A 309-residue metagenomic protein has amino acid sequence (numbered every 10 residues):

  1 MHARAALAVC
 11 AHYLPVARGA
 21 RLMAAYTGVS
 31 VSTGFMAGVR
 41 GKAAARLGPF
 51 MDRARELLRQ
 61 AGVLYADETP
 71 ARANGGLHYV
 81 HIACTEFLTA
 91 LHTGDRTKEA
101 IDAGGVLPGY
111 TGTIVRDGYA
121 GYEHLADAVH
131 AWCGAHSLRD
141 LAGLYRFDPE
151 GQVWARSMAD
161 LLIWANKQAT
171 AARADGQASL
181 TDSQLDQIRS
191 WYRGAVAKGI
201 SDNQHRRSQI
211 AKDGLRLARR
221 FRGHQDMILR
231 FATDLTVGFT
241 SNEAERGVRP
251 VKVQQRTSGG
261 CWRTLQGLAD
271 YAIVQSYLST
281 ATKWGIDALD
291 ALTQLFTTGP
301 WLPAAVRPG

Functional and structural regions predicted by a protein language model:
M1-G309: Catalytic center-proximal scaffold of phosphoryl-transfer enzymes
